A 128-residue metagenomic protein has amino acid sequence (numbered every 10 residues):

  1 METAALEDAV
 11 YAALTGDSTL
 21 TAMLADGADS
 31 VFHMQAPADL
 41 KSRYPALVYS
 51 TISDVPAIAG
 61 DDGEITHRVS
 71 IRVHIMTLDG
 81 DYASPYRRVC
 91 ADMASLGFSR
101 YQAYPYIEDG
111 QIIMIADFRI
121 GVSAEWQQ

Functional and structural regions predicted by a protein language model:
M1-A5, P37-Y44, I65, R100 (+2 more regions): Compositionally biased, intrinsically disordered low-complexity segments enriched in polar/Pro/Gly and often Gln
M1-D54, I58-A59: Small/polar-rich, solvent-exposed N-terminal microdomains that initiate assembly or binding
P56-I58, I71-M76, G97-Y101, E125-W126: Glycine-rich loops and low-complexity Gly/Arg-rich segments that provide flexible linkers or classic glycine-based
D62-R68, V89-A91: Short intrinsically disordered coil segments
I65-D79, G110-S123: Oligomerization/assembly interface segments of phage tail-like spikes and tubes
Y86-Q128: Acidic-leaning, charged glycine-interspersed low-complexity segments
